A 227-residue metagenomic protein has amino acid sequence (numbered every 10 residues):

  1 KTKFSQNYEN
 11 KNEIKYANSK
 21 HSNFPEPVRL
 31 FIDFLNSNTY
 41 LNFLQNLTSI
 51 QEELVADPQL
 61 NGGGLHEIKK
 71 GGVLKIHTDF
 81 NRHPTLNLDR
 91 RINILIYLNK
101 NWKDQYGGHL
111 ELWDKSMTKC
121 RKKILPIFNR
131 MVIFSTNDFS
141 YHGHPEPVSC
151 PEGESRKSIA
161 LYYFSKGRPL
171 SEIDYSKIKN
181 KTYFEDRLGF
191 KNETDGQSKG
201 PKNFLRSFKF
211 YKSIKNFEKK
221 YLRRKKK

Functional and structural regions predicted by a protein language model:
K1-F4, E52, K100-D104: Proline-centered turn/helix-capping motifs that create local helix->coil transitions or kinks
K1-L47: Non-heme Fe(II)/2-oxoglutarate
D33, L54-D57, H66-E67, P84-L88: Short, conserved, surface-exposed binding loops centered on an aromatic residue
T48, H66-P84: Conserved short histidine dyad/triad with adjacent acidic residue
Q51-G62, Y106: A short coil-to-beta-strand element that immediately follows conserved catalytic motifs
G64, N93, S158: Amphipathic alpha-helical recognition patches that constitute DNA-binding helices
G71, N81-R90, N99-K227: Catalytic core of Fe(II)/2-oxoglutarate
